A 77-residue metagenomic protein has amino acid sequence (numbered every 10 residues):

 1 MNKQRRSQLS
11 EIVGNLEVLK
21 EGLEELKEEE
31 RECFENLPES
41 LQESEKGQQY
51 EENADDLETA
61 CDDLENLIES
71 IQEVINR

Functional and structural regions predicted by a protein language model:
M1-R77: Long, low-complexity or tandemly repetitive, helically biased scaffold regions used for multimeric assembly/adhesion
